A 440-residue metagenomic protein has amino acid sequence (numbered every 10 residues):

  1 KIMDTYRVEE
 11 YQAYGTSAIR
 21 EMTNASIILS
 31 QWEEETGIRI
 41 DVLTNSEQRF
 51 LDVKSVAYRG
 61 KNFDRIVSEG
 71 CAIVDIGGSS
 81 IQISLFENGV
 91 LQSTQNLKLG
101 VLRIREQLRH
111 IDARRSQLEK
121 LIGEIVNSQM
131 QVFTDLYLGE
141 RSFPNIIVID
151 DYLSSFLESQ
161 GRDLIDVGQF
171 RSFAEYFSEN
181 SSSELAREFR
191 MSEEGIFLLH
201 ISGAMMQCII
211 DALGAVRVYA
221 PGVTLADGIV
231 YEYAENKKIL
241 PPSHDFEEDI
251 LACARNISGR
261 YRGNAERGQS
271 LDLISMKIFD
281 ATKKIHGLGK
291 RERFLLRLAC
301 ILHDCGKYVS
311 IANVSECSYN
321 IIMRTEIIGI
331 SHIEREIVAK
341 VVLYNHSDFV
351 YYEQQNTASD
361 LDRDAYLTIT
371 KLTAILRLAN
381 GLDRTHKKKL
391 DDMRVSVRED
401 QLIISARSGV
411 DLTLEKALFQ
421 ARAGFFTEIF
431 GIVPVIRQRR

Functional and structural regions predicted by a protein language model:
K1-Y6, I19-M22, I28, E34-E69 (+5 more regions): Helical "lid/coupling" subdomains associated with nucleotide-phosphate turnover
E10-Y11: Post-signal peptide N-terminal segment of secreted/secretory-pathway proteins
T44, V435-R440: A generic structural motif
C71-D75: Short glycine-aspartate micro-motif
I76-S80: Active-site-adjacent helix-turn-beta-strand microarchitecture at beta-sheet edges that either contains or buttresses
F86, R407, R439: Surface loops and adjacent helix of pleckstrin homology
T385-I436: Low-complexity, glycine/alanine/valine/leucine- and proline-rich hydrophobic stretches
